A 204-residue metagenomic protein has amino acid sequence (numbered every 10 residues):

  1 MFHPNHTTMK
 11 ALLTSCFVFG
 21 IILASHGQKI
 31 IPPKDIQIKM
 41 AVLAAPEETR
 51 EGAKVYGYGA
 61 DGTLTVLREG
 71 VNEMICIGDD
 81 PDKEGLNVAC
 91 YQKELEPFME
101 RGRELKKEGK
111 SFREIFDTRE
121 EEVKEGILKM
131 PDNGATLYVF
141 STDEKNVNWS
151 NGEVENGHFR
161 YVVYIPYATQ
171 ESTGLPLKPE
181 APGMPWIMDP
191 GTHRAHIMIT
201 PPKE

Functional and structural regions predicted by a protein language model:
M1-K29: Bacterial Sec-dependent N-terminal signal peptides
K29-E204: Primary mode marks residue(s) on the alpha4-beta5-alpha5 output face of response regulator receiver
